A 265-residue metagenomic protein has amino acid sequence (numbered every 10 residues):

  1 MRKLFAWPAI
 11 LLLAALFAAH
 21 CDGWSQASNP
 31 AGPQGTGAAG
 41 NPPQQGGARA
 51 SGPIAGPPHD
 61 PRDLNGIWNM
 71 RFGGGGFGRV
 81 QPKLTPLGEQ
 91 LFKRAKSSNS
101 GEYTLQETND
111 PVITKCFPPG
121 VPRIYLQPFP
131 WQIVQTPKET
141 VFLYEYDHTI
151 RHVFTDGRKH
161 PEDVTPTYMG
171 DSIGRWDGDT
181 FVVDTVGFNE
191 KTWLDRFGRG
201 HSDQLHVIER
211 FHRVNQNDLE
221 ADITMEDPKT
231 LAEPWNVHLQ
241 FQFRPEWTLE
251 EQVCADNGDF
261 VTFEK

Functional and structural regions predicted by a protein language model:
R2-F5, A9-K265: PEST-like low-complexity, intrinsically disordered acidic/proline/serine-rich tracts that flank trafficking/processing
